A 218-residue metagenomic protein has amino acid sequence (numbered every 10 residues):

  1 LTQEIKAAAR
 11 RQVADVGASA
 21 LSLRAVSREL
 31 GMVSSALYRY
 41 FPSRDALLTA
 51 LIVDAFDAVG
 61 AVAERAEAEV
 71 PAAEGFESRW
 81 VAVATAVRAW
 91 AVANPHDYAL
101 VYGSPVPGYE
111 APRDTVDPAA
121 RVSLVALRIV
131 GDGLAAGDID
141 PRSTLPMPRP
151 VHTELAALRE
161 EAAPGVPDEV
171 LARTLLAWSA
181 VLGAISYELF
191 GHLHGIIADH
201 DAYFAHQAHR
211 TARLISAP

Functional and structural regions predicted by a protein language model:
E4, A8, V16-A46, A50: Helix-turn-helix
E4-R11, A46-A66, A82-A89, L100 (+3 more regions): Alpha-helical structural segments
E64, V92-L100, S186-L189, S216: Charged/polar positions within long, soluble alpha-helices
R65-E74, V106-Y109: Helix-loop segments that flank and shape redox-cofactor active sites
V81-D140, H200, F204: Internal hydrophobic scaffold segments of catalytic domains
L124-P218: C-terminal peripheral helix-coil segments that are non-catalytic and often amphipathic
